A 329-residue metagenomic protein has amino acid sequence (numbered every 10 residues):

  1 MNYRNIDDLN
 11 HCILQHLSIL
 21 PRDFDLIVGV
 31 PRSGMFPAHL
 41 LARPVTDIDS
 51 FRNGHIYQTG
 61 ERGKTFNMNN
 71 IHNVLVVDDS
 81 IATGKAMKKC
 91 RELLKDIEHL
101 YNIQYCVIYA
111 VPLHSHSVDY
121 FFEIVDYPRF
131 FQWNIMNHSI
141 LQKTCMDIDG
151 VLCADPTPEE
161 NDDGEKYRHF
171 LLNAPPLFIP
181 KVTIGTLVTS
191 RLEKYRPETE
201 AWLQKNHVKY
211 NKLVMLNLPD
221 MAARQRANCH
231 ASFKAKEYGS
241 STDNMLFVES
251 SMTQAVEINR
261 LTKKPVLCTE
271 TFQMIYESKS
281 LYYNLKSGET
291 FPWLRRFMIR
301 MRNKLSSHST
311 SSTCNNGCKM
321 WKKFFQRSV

Functional and structural regions predicted by a protein language model:
M1-C145, C153-A174, K194-A201, K205-K209 (+6 more regions): PRPP-associated nucleotide enzymes
D23-I27, I184-L187, T242-L246: Short active-site oxyanion
C106-I108, D243-K286: Acidic, Mg2+-coordinating phosphoryl-transfer loop and its flanking beta/alpha structural elements, shared across
F178-E200, V214: Substrate-recognition element of Asp-dependent hydrolases with the DxDx(T/V) motif
R196-N244: Substrate-recognition "cap/lid" segment bordering the active-site pocket of phosphatases
S278-V329: Membrane-proximal basic amphipathic "stem/tether" segments
